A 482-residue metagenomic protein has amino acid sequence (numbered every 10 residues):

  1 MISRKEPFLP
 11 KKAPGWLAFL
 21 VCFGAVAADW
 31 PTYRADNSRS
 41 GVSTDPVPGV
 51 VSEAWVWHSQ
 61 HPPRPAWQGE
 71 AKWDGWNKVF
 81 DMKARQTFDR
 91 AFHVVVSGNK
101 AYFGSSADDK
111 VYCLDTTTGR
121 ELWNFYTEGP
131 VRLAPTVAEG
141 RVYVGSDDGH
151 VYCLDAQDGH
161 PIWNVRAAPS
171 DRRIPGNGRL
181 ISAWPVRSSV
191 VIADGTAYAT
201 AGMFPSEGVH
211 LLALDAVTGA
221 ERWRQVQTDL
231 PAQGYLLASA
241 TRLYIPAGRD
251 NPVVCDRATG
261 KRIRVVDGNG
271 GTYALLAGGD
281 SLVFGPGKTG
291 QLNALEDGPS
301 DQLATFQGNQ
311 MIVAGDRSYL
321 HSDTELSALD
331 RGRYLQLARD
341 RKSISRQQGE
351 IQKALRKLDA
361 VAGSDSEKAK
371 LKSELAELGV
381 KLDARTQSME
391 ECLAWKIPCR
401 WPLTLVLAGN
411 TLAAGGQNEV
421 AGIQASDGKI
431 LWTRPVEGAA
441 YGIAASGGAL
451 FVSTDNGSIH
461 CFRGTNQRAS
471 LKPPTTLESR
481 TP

Functional and structural regions predicted by a protein language model:
M1-K11: N-terminal secretory signal peptides that target proteins for export/translocation
P14-G24: Bacterial N-terminal signal peptides
D29-G75, V165-A167, H210, S373-R385 (+1 more regions): Blade/loop signatures of beta-propeller domains
W30-R34, K83-V111, E128-Y152, R179-L212 (+6 more regions): Repeat-blade elements of multi-bladed beta-propeller folds
P48, W55-S59, S106-T117: Beta-propeller domains
W55, K78-K83, R120-F125, W163 (+6 more regions): A short beta-strand motif characteristic of beta-propeller blades
W67-A84, S170-S189, W223, T241 (+3 more regions): Surface-exposed acidic, glycine/proline-enriched linker/cap segments that occur as 15-30-residue helix-coil
D115-T118, D155-D158, D215-T218, D256-T259 (+4 more regions): Short loop/turn segments that connect beta-strands within beta-propeller blades
